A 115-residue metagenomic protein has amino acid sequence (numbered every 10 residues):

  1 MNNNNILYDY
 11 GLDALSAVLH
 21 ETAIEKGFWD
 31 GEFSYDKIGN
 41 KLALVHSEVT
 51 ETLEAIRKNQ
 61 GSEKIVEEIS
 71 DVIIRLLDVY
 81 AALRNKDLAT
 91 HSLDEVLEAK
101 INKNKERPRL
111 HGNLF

Functional and structural regions predicted by a protein language model:
M1-F115: Flexible "arm" and connector segments at domain edges
